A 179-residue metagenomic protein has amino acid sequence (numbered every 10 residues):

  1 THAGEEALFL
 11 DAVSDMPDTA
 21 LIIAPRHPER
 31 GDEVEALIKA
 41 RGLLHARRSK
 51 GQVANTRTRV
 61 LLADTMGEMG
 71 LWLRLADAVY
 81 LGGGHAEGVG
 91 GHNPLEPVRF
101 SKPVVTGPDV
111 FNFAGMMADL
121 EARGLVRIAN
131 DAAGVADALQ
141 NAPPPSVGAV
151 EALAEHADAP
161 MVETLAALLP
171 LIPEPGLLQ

Functional and structural regions predicted by a protein language model:
T1-Q179: Nucleotide-activated sugar donor-binding and catalytic core shared by glycosyltransferases and related lipid-linked
